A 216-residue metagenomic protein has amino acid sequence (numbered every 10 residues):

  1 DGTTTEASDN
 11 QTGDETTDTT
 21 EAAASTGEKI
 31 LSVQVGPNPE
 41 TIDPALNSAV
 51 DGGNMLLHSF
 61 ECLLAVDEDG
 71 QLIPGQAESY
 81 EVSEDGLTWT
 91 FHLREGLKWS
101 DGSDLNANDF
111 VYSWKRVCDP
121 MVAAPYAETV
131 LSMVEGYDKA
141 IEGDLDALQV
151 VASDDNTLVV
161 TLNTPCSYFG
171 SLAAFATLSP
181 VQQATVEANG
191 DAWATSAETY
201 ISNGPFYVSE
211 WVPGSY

Functional and structural regions predicted by a protein language model:
D1-I30, Q71, K139, A188: Short, low-complexity disordered leader/linker segments with a strong preference for bacterial N-terminal type II
G27-E40, T88-F91, F110-S113, L158-V160 (+1 more regions): Short, well-ordered beta-strand elements
Q34-E84, T199-N203: N-terminal lobe/hinge region of extracytoplasmic solute-binding protein
P37, T41, N54-H58, Q71 (+8 more regions): Extracytoplasmic/secreted proteins, especially bacterial periplasmic and envelope-associated proteins
L64-E68, K98, K115-A123, P165-S167 (+1 more regions): Sec-exported extracytoplasmic/periplasmic mature domains
E78-Y126, V159: Aromatic- and charge-enriched surface segment that lines or borders ligand/interaction sites
H92, V111, V122-A184, E210: Surface-exposed binding/hinge segments that line and control ligand-binding clefts or catalytic entry sites
T199-Y216: Bilobed "Venus flytrap"/periplasmic-binding protein-like clamshell domains and structurally analogous long
